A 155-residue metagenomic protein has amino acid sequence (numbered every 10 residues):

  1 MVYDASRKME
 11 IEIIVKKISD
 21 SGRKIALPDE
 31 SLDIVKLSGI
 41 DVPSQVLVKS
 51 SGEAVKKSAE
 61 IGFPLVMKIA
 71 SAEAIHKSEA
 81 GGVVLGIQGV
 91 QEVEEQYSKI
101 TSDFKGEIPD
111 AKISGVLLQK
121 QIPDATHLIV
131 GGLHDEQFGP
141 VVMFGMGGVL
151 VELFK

Functional and structural regions predicted by a protein language model:
M1-K155: ATP-dependent carboxylate/acyl-activation modules
